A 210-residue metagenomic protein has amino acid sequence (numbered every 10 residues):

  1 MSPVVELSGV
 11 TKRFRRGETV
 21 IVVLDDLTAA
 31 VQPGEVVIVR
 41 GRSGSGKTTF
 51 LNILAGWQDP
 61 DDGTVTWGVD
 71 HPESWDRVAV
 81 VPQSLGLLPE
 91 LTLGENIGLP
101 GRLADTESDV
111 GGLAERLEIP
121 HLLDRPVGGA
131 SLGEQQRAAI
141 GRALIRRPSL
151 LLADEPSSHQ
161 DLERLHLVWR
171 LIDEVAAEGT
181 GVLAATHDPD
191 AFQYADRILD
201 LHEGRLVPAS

Functional and structural regions predicted by a protein language model:
R40-R42: The feature captures the beta-strand-to-loop junction immediately N-terminal to the Walker
A55: Helix-to-loop junction immediately C-terminal to a conserved catalytic motif
G63-D76: Conserved ABC transporter NBD signature motif
E107-L122: Conserved ABC ATPase "signature" region
P126-A130, E134: Conserved ABC ATPase signature
R147: Conserved catalytic motifs of ABC-family nucleotide-binding domains
L151-D154: Catalytic Walker B motif of ABC-type/P-loop ATPase nucleotide-binding domains
